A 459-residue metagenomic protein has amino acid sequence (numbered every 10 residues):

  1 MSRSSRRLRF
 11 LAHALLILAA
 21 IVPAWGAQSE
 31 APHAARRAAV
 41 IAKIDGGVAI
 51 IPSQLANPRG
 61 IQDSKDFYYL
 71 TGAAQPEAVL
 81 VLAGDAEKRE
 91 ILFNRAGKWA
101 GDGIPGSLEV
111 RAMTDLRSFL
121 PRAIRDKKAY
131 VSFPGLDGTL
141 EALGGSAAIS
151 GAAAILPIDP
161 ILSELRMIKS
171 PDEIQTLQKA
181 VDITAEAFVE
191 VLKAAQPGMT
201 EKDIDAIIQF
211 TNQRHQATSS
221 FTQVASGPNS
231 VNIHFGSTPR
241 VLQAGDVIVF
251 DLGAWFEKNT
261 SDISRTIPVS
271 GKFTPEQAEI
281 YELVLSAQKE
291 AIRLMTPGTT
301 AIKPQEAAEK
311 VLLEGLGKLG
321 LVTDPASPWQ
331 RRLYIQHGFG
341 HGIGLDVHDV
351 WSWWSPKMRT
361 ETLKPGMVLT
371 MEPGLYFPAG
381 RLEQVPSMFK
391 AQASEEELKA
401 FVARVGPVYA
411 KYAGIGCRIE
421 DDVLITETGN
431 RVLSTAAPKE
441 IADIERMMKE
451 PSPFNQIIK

Functional and structural regions predicted by a protein language model:
M1-F10, A24-K459: Active-site neighborhoods and metal-handling regions in enzymes and metal-associated proteins
L11-P23: Bacterial N-terminal signal peptides
